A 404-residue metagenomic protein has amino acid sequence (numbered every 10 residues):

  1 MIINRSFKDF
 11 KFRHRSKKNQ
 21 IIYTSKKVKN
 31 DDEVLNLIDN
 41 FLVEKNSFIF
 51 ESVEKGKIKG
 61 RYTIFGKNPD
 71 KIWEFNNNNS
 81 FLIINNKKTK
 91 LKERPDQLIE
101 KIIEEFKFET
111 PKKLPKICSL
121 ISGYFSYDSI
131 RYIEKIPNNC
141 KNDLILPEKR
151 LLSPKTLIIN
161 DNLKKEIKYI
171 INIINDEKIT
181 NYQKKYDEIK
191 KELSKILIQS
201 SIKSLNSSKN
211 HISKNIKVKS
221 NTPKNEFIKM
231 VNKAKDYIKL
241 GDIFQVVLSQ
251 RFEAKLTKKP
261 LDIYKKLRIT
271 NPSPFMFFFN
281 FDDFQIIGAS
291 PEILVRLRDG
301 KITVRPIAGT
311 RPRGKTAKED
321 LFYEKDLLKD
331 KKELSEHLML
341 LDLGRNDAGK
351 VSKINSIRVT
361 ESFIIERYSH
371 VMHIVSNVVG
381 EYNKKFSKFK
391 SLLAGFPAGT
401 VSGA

Functional and structural regions predicted by a protein language model:
M1-A404: Extended alpha-helical targeting/anchoring segments, especially N-terminal organellar/secretory targeting helices
